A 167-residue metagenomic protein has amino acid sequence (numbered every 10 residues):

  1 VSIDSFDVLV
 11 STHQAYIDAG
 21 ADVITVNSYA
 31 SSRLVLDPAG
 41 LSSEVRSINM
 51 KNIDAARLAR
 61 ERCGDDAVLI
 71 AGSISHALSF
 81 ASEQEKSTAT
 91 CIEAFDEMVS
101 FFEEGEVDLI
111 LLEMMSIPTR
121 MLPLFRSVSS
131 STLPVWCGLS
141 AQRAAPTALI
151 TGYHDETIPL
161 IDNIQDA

Functional and structural regions predicted by a protein language model:
V1-A167: Domain-level signal for soluble alpha/beta catalytic cores
